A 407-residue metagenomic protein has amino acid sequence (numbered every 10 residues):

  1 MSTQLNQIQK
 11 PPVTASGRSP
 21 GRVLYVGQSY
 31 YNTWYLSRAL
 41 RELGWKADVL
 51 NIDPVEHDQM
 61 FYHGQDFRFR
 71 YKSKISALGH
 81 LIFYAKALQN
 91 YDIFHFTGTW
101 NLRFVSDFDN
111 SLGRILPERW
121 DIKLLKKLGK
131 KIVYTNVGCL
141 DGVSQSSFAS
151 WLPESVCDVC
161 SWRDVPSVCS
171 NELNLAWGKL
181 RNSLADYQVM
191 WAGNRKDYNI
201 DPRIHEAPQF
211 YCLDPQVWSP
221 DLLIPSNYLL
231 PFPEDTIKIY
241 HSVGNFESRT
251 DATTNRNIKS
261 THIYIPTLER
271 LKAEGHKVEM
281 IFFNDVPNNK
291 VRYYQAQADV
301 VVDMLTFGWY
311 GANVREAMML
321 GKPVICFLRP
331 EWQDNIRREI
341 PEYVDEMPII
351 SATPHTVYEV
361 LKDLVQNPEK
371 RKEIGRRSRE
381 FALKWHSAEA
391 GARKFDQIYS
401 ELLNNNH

Functional and structural regions predicted by a protein language model:
M1-H63, I93, K123, K127-K131 (+1 more regions): N-terminal subdomain of nucleotide-sugar transferases
L50, I93-H95, S111-R163, E206: Active-site proximal beta-strand in glycosyltransferases
D141, V156-K238: Donor nucleotide-sugar binding/catalytic pocket of nucleotide-sugar-dependent glycosyltransferases
Y198, A207-V286: Conserved catalytic-core segment of nucleotide-activated headgroup transferases in glycan assembly
D299, G321-P323: A short alpha->beta transition loop at the rim of the catalytic pocket in nucleotide-sugar-dependent
P323-Q333: Short hydrophobic beta-strand element within catalytic cores of glycosyltransferases and related nucleotide-activated
D334-K362: Change "using UDP/GDP/dTDP sugars" to "using nucleotide sugars
Q366-S400: A charged, aromatic-enriched C-terminal amphipathic alpha-helix characteristic of glycosyltransferases across folds
